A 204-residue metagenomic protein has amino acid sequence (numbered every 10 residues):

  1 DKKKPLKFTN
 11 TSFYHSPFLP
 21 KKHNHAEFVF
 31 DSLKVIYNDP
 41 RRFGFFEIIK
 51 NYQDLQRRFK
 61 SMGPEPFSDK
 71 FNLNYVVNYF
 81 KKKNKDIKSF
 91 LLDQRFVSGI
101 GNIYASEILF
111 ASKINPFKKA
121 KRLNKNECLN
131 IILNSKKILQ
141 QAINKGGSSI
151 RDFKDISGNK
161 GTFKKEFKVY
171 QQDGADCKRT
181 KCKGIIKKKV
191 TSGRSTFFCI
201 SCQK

Functional and structural regions predicted by a protein language model:
D1-S98, Y104-A111: Phosphate/anion-contacting hairpin/loop surfaces
Y75-K204: Basic, nucleic-acid-binding surfaces and adjacent catalytic neighborhoods in DNA/RNA-processing proteins
